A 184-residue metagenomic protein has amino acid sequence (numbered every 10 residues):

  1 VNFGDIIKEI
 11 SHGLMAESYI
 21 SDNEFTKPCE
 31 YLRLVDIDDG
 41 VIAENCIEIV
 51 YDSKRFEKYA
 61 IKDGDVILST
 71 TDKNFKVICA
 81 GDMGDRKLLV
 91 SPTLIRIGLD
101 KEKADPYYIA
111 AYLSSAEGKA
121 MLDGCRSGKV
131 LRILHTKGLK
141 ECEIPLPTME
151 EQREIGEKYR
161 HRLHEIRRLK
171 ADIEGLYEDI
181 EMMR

Functional and structural regions predicted by a protein language model:
V1-S21, P145-R184: Non-catalytic DNA-recognition/assembly elements of restriction-modification systems
G4-I20, V35-D63: Sequence-specific dsDNA recognition surfaces
E17-F25, G124-R126: Short coil/turn segments at secondary-structure boundaries
E24-T26, E30-D36: Compositionally biased, charged N-terminal/linker segments
R33, F56-Y59, D63, I67-L113: A short beta-sheet element
G40-A43, V77-I78, E154: Short helix/loop capping segments that flank catalytic or ligand/cofactor-binding pockets
K87-I95, S127-R153, H161: A short glycine-rich beta-alpha junction/loop motif
P106-K119, D123, G128: Glycine- and charge-enriched low-complexity intrinsically disordered segments
